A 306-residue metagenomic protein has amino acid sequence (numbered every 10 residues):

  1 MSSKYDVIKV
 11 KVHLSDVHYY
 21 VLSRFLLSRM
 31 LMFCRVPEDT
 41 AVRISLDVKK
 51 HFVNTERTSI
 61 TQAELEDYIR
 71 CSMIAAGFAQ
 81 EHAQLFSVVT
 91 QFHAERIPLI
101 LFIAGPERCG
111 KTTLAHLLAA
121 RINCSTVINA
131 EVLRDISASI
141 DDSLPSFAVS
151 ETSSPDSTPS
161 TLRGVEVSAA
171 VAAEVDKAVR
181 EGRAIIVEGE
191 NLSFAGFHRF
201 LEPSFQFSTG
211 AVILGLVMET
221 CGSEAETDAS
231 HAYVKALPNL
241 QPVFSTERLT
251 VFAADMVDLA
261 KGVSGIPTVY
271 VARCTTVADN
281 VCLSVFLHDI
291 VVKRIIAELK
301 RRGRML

Functional and structural regions predicted by a protein language model:
S2, E64-A75, V257-L306: NTP-dependent small-molecule kinase module
S2-V12, R29-I100: Extreme N-terminal, non-catalytic leader segments that precede Walker-type/kinase nucleotide-binding cores
I100-R121: Glycine-rich phosphate-binding P-loop
A120, D176-E181, S204-A211: Conserved catalytic network of the ASCE P-loop NTPase/AAA+ motor domain
C124-S125, F207-L214, S264-T268: Short glycine-/polar-rich loops that comprise or flank the Walker A/P-loop and associated switch/sensor motifs
T126-A130, I136-E190: Conserved nucleotide-sensing/catalytic segment adjacent to the nucleotide-binding pocket in NTP-handling enzymes
V132-D135, N191-F194, E219-A225, V277-D279: Conserved nucleotide-binding/hydrolysis micro-motifs of P-loop NTPases
F207-D258: A glycine- and Lys/Arg-enriched "phosphate-lid" helix/loop adjacent to the NTP-binding pocket of small-molecule kinases
